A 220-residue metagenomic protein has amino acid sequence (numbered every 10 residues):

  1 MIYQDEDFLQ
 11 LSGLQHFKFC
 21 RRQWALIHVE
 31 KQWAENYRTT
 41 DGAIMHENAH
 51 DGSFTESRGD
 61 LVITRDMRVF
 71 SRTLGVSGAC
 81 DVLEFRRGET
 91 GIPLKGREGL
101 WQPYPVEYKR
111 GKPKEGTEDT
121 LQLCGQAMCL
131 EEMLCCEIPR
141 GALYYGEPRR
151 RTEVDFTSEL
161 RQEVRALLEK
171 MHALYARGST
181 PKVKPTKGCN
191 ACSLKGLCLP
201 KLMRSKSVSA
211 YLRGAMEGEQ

Functional and structural regions predicted by a protein language model:
M1-P105, S205, L212, E217-Q220: Metal-dependent nuclease catalytic cores that hydrolyze phosphodiester bonds in DNA/RNA, characterized by
Q4-D7, K170-T186: Short, intrinsically disordered, charge-biased short linear motifs at domain edges
L9-Q15, T117-E118, T180-K187: Structural motif
Q10, R21-R22, Q122, L160-L167 (+2 more regions): Alpha-helical structural motif
C20, S179-Q220: Cysteine-cluster motifs in flexible loop/terminal segments that predominantly coordinate metals
Y37-I44, N48-S53, C129, R150-T157 (+2 more regions): Short amphipathic alpha-helical patches
S77-G78, E84-G178, N190, L194-G196: Nucleic-acid nuclease catalytic cores
